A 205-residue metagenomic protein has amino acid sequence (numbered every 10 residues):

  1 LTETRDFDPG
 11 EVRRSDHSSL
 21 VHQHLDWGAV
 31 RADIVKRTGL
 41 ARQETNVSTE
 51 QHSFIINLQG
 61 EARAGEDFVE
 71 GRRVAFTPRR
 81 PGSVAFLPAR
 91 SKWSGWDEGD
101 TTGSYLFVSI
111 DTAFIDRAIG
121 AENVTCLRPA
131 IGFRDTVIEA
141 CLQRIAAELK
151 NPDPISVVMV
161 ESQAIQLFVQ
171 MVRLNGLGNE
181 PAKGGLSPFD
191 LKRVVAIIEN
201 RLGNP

Functional and structural regions predicted by a protein language model:
L1-E3, G39, A182: N-terminal intrinsically disordered/low-complexity leader segments
L1-R14, F86: OB/S1-fold single-stranded nucleic-acid-binding modules and their adjacent gly/ser/pro-rich low-complexity linkers
R14-S15, S19-L127, P152-D153, V157: N-terminal regulatory/effector-sensing and dimerization cores that precede helix-turn-helix DNA-binding domains
L58, A62, L167-F168, V172: Short alpha-helix boundary/capping elements
F114, V137-A140: Exposed alpha-helical structural elements
N123-T136, L149-M159, F168-P205: Short, Lys/Arg-enriched, Trp-marked, Pro/Gly-tolerant hinge/linker segments that flank
L142-A146: Short, Lys/Arg-enriched alpha-helical recognition elements, typified by the DNA-recognition helix
